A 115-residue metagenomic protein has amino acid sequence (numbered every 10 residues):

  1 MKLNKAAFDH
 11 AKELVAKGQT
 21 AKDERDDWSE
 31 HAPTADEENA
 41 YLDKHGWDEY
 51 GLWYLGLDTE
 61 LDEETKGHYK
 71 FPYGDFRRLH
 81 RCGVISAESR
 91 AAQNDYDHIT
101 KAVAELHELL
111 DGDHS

Functional and structural regions predicted by a protein language model:
M1-S115: Extended terminal accessory/targeting regions
